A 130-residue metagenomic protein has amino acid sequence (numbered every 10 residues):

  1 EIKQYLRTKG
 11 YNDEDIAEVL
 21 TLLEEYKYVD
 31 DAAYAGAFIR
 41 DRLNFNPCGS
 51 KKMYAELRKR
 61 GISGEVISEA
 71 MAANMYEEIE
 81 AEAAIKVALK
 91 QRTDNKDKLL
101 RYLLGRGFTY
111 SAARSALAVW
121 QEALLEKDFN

Functional and structural regions predicted by a protein language model:
E1-N130: An alpha-helical, amphipathic repeat domain used for nucleic-acid recognition, typified by the mTERF helical solenoid
